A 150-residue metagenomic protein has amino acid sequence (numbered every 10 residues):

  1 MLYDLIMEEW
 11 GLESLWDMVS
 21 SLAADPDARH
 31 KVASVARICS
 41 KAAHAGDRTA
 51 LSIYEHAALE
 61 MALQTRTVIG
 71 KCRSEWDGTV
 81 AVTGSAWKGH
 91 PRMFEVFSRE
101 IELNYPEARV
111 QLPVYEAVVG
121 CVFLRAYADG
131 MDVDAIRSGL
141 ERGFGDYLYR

Functional and structural regions predicted by a protein language model:
M1-R150: ATP-binding/phosphotransfer module of carbohydrate and carboxylate kinases, centering on a glycine-rich
